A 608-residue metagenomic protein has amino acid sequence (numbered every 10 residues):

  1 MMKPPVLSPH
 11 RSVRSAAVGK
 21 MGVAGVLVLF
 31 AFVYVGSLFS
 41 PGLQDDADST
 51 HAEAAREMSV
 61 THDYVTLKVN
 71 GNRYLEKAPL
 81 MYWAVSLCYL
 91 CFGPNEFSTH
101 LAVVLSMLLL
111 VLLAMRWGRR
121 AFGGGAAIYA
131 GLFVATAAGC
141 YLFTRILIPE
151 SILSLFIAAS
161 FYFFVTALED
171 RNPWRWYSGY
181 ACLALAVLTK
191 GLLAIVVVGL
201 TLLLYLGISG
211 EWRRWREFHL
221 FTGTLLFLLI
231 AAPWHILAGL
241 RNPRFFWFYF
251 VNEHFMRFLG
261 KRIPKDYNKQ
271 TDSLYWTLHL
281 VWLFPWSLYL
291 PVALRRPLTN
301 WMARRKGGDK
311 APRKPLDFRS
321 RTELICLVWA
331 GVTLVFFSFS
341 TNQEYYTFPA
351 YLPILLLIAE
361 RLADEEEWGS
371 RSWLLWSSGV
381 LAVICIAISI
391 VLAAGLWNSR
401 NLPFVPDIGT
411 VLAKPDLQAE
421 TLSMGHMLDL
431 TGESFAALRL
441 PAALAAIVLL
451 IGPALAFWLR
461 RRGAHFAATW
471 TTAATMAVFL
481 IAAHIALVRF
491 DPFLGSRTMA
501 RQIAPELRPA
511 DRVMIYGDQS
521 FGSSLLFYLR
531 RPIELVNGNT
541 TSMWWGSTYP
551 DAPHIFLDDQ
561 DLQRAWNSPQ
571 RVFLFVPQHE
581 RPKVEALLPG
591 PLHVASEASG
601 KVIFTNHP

Functional and structural regions predicted by a protein language model:
M2-S372, V391, G395-S399: Membrane-integral, polyisoprenol-dependent glycosyltransferases of the GT-C/oligosaccharyltransferase superfamily
P5-S12, K20, Y177, R296-V572 (+1 more regions): Membrane-embedded architecture of ER/inner-membrane glycosylation machinery
